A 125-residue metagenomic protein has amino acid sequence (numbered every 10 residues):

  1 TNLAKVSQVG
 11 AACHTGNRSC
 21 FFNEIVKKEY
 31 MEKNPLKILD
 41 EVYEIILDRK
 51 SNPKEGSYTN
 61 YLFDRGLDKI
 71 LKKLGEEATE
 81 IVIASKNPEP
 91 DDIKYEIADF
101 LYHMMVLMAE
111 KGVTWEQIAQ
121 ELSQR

Functional and structural regions predicted by a protein language model:
T1-I97, L101-R125: Flexible "arm" and connector segments at domain edges
